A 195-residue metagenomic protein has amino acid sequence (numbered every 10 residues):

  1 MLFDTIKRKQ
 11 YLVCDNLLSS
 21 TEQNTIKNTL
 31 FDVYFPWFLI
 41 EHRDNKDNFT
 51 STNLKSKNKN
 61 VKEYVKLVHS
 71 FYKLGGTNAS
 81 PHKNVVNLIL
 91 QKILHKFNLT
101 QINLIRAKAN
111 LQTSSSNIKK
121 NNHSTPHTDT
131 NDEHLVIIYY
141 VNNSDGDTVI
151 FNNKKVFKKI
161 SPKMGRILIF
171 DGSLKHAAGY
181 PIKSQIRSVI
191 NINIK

Functional and structural regions predicted by a protein language model:
M1-Q101: Non-heme Fe(II)/2-oxoglutarate
L74-K195: Catalytic core of non-heme Fe(II) oxygenases with the double-stranded beta-helix
